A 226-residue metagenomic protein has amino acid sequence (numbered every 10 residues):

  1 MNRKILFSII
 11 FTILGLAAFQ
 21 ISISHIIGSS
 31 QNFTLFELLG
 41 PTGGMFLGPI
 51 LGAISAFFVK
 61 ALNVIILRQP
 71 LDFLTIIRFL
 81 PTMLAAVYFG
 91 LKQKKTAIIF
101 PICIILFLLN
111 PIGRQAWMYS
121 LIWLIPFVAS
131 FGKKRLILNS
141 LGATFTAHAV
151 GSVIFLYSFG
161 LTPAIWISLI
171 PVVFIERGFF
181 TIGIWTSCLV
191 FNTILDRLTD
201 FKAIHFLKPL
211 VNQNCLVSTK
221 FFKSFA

Functional and structural regions predicted by a protein language model:
M1-A226: Loop-helix junctions at membrane interfaces
